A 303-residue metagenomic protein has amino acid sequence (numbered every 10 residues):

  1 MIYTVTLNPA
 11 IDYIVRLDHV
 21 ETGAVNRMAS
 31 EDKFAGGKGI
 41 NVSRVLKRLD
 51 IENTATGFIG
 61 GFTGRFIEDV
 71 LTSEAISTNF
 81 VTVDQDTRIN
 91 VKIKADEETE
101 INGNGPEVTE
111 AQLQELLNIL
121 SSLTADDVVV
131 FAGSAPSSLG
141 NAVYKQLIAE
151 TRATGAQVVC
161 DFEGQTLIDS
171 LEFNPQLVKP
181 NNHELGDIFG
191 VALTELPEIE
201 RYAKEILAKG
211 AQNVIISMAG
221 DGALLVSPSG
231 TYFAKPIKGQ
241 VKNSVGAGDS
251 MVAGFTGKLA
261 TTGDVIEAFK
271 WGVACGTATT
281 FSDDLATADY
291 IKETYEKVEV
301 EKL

Functional and structural regions predicted by a protein language model:
M1-T56, R65-F66: Glycine-rich phosphate/adenosyl-contacting loop at the front of the ribokinase-like
K47, R152, A260: Gly/Ala-rich phosphate-binding loop of Rossmann-like dinucleotide-binding domains, activating on the conserved
R48-D127, Y295-L303: Conserved N-terminal subdomain of the carbohydrate kinase-like
K94, L224-P228, A234: Short beta-strand-to-turn element immediately C-terminal to the catalytic PLP-Schiff-base lysine in fold type I
E100-N102, D126-G133, D161, K179-E184: Short beta-strands and strand-loop turn motifs
E107-T151, Q157: Hydrophobic alpha-helical segments and helix pairs
K145-S229: Conserved phosphate/ATP/ADP-binding segment of small-molecule kinases
K209, N213, M218-G220, P236-V298: Conserved post-catalytic alpha-helical subdomain immediately downstream of the catalytic base and nucleotide-binding
